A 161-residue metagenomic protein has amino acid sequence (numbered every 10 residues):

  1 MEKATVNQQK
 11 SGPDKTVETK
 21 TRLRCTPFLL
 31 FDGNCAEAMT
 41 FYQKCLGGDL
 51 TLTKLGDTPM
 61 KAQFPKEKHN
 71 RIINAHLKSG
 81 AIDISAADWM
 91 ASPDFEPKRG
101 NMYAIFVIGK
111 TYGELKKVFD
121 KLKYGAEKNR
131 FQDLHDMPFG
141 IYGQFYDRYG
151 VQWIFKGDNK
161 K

Functional and structural regions predicted by a protein language model:
E2-L23, T51-T53, I73-K78, I84-W89 (+2 more regions): Vicinal oxygen chelate
T19, L29-A81, Y142: Core segments of cupin and vicinal oxygen chelate
